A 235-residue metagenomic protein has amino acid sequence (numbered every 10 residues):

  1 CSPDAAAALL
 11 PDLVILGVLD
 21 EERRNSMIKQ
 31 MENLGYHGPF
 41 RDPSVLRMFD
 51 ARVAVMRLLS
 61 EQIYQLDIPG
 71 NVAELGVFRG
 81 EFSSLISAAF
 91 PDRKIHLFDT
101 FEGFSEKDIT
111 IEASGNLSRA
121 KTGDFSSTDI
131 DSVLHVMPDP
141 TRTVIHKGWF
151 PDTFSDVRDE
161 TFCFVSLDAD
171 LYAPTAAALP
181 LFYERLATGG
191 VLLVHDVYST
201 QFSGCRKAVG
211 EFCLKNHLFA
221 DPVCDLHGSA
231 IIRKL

Functional and structural regions predicted by a protein language model:
C1-V45: Phosphate-bearing ligand-interacting subdomains that bind or position ATP/ADP/UDP/GDP/NAD(P) or nucleotide-linked
R41-D50, R57-E61, L66-L235: S-adenosylmethionine/decaboxylated-SAM
